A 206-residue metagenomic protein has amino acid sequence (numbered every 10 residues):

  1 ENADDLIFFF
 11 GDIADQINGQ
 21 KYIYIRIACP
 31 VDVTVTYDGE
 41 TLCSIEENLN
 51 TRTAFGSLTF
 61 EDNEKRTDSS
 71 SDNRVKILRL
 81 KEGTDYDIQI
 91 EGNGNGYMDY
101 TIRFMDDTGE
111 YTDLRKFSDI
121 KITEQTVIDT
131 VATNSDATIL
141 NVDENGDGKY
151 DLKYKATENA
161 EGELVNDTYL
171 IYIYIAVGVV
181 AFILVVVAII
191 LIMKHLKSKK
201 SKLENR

Functional and structural regions predicted by a protein language model:
E1-D12: VWA/integrin I-like adhesion module and closely mimicked acidic/polar interface patches used
I7, G19, M98, I183-V185 (+1 more regions): Generic marker of "main functional regions" within proteins
G11-T168: Extracellular glycoprotein-like low-complexity segments
V165-V180: Juxtamembrane/start-of-transmembrane alpha-helix segments at the extracytoplasmic/lumenal side of membrane anchors
I175, V186-I189, L203-E204: Alpha-helix capping/termination motifs at helix-coil junctions
F182-H195: Single-pass type I membrane-protein transmembrane alpha-helix
K197-R206: Cytoplasmic C-terminal tails of single-pass
